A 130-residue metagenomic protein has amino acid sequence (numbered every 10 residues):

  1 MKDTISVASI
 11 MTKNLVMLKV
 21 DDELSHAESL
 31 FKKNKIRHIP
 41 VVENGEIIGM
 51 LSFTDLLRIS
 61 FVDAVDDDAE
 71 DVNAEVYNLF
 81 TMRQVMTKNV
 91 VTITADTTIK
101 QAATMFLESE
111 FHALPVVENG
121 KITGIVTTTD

Functional and structural regions predicted by a protein language model:
M1-N14, F53-V90, T98-L107, T127-D130: Tandem CBS (Bateman) regulatory domains
K13, K32-H38, R58: Basic side chains
L18-K35, V41-E43, T92-E110, V117: The conserved cystathionine-beta-synthase
R37, V42, I48-L57, V117 (+1 more regions): Short hydrophobic beta-strand motif reused across regulatory alpha/beta modules
K121: Alpha-helical residues within the helix-turn-helix
